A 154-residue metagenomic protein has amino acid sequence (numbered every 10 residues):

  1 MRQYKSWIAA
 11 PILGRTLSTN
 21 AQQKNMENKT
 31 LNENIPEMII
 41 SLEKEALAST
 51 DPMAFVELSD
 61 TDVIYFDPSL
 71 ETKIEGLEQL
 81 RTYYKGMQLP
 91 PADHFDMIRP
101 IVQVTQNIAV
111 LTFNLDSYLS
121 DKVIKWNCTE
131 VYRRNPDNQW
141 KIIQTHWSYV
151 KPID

Functional and structural regions predicted by a protein language model:
M1-E27: Bacterial Sec-dependent N-terminal signal peptides
Q22-E57, I64-D154: A beta-strand edge to alpha-helix "cap/lid" segment located at domain peripheries
